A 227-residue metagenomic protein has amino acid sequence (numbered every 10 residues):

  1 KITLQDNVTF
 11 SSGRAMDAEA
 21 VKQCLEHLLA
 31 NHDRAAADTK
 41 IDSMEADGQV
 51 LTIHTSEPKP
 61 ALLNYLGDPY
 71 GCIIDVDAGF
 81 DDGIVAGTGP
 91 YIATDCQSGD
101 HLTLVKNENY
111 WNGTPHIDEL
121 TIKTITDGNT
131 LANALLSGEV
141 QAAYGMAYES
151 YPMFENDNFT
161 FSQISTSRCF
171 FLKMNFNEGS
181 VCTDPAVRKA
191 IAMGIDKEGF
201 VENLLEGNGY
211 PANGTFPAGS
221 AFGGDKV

Functional and structural regions predicted by a protein language model:
K1-H32, V181-T183: Aromatic- and charge-enriched surface segment that lines or borders ligand/interaction sites
T3, A35-D77, Q97: Surface-exposed binding/hinge segments that line and control ligand-binding clefts or catalytic entry sites
D17-Q23, Q49-V50, P90, I117-E119 (+1 more regions): Alpha-helical secondary-structure segments
D38-T39, P152-Q163: Ligand-binding "clamshell"
A61-P115, E119, N129: Gly/Pro-rich hinge or "lid" segments in bacterial periplasmic/extracellular proteins
N109-M153: Ligand-site clamp/hinge motif
T160-N175, G219-S220: Periplasmic-binding protein-like
P211-V227: Structural transition elements
